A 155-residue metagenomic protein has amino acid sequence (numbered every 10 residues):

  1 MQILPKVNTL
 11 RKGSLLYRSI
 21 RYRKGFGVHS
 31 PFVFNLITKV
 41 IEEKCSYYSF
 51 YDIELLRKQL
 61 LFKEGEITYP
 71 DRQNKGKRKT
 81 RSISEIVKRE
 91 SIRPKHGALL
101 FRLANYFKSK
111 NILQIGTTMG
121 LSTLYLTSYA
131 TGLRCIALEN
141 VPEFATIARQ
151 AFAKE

Functional and structural regions predicted by a protein language model:
M1-E155: A short alpha-helical cap/connector motif
